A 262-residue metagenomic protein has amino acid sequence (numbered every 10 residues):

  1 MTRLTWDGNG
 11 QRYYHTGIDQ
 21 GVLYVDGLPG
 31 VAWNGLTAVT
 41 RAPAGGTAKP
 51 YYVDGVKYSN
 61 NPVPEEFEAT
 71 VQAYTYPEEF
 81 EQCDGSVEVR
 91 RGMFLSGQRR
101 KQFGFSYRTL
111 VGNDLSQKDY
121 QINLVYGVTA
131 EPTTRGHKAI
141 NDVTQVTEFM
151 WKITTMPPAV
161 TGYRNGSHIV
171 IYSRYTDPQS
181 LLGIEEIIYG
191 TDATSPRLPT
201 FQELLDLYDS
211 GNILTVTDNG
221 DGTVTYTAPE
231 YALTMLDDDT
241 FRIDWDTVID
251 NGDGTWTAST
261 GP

Functional and structural regions predicted by a protein language model:
M1-E78, Y126-V146: Solvent-exposed edge beta-strands and adjacent loop segments that serve as assembly or binding interfaces
T2-L4, I213-D218, Y231-M235, D246-D250: Assembly/interface hotspot detector across virion components, adhesins/toxins, and nucleic-acid enzymes
G21, G30, G220-G222, D239 (+1 more regions): Polar/charged low-complexity regions in secreted precursors and cytosolic/nuclear IDRs
A32-G35, D119-V128, N165, I171 (+3 more regions): Short amphipathic beta-strand/extended segments with alternating polar/hydrophobic composition
Y58-T133: Structured, beta-strand-rich domain cores that present glycine/charged loop surfaces used to bind extended ligands
K118, E148-M150, V224: A contiguous, surface-oriented mixed alpha/beta subdomain in the mid-to-C-terminal portion of proteins that forms
P132-N212: Mixed-charge, glycine-accented linear interaction segment located at domain edges/termini
V224-A228, F241-I243, I249-N251, W256-T260: Short linear proline/tyrosine/threonine-rich motifs used for host-factor recruitment and membrane trafficking/assembly
